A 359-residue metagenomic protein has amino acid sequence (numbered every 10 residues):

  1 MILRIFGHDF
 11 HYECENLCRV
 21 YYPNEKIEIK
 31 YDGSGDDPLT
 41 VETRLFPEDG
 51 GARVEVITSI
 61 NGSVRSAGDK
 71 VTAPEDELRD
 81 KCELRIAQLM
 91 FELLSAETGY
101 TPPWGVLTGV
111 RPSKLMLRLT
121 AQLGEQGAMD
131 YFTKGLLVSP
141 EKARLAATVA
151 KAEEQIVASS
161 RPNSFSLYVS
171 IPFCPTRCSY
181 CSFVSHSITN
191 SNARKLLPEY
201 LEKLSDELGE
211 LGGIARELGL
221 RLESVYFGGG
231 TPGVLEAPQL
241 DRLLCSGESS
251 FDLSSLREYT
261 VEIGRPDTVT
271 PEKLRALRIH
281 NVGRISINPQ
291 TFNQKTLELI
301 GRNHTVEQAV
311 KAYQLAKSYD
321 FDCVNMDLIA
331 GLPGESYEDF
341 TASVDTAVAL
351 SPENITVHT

Functional and structural regions predicted by a protein language model:
M1-P38: Short Lys/Arg-enriched alpha/beta "domain-start" segment
L39-A73: Amphipathic beta-strand/beta-sheet edge segments enriched in Tyr/Trp
D69-F91: Extended acidic/polar, glycine-enriched regions that form or flank non-catalytic beta-rich accessory modules
E97-T101, A121-Y168, L218-G219: N-terminal [4Fe-4S]-dependent radical SAM core
V169-S185: Local cysteine-cluster metal-coordination motifs and their immediate loop/turn environment, predominantly Fe-S cluster
S185-T359: Conserved non-cysteine loop/helix-boundary elements of the Radical SAM core domain that shape
